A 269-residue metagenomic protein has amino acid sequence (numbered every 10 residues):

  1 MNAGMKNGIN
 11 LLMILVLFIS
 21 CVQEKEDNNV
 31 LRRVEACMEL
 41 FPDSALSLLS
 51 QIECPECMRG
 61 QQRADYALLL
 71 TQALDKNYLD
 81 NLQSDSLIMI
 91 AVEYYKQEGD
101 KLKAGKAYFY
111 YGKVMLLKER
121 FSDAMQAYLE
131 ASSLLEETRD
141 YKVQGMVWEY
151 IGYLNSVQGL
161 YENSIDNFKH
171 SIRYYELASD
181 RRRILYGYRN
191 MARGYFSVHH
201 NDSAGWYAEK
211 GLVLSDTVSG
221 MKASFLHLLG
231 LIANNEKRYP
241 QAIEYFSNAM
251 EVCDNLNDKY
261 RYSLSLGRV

Functional and structural regions predicted by a protein language model:
M1-M5: N-terminal secretory signal peptides that target proteins for export/translocation
K6-I14: Sec-dependent signal peptide recognition, specifically the positively charged N-region followed immediately by
I14-V22: Hydrophobic h-region of N-terminal signal peptides that target proteins for export in Gram-negative bacteria
C21-V269: A "functional boundary" signal
